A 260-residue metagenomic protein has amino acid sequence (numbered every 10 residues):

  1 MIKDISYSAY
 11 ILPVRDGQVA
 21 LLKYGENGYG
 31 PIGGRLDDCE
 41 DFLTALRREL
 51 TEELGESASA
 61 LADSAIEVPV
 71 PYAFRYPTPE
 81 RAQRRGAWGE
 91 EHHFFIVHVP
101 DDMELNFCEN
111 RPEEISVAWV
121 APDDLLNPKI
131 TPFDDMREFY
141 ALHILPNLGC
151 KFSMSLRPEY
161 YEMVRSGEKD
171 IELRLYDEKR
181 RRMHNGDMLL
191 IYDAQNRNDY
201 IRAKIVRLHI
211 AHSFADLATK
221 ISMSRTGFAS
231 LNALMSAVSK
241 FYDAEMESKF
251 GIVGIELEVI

Functional and structural regions predicted by a protein language model:
M1-P31, L43: N-terminal strand-loop-strand
N27-Y29, V99-C150, G167: Nudix hydrolase/Nudix homology domain
P31-P71: The catalytic Nudix box helix
G55-M103: Active-site segment of metal-dependent pyrophosphate-handling enzymes, primarily the Nudix hydrolase catalytic core
G149-N185, V259: Compositionally biased, charged N-terminal/linker segments
G186-A194: Short conserved beta-strand and strand-loop elements enriched in small hydrophobics with frequent Asp/Gly
D199-I210: Short beta-strand-centered aromatic/proline hotspots
D216-I260: Contiguous surface segments at macromolecular interaction interfaces
